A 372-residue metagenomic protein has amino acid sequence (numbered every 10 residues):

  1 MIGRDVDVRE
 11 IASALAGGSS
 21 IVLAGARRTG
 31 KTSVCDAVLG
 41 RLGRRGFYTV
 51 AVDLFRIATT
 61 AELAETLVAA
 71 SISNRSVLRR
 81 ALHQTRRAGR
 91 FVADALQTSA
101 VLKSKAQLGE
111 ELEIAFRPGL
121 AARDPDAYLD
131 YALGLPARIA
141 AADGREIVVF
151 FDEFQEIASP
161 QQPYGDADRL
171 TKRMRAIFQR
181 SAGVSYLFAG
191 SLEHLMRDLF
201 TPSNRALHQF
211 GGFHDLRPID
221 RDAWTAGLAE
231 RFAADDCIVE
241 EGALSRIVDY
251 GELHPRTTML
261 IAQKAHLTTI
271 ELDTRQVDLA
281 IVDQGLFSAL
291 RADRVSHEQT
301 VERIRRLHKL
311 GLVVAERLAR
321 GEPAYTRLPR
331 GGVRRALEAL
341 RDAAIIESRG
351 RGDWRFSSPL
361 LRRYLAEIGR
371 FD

Functional and structural regions predicted by a protein language model:
M1-I11: N-terminal pre-P-loop "Q-motif" helix
S20, A26-T29, S33-I147, I157: P-loop NTPase nucleotide-binding core
I114-L192, T201: Conserved Walker B catalytic segment
R197-D249, E271-L272: Helix-loop-helix "sensor" segment of P-loop NTPases
L253, T257-G331: Winged-helix-like regulatory helical subdomains adjacent to P-loop NTPase cores
R327-A343: Short amphipathic alpha-helical interaction segments
R341-R351: A short, conserved structural fragment
L360-D372: Short, amphipathic alpha-helical interaction segments positioned at domain boundaries
